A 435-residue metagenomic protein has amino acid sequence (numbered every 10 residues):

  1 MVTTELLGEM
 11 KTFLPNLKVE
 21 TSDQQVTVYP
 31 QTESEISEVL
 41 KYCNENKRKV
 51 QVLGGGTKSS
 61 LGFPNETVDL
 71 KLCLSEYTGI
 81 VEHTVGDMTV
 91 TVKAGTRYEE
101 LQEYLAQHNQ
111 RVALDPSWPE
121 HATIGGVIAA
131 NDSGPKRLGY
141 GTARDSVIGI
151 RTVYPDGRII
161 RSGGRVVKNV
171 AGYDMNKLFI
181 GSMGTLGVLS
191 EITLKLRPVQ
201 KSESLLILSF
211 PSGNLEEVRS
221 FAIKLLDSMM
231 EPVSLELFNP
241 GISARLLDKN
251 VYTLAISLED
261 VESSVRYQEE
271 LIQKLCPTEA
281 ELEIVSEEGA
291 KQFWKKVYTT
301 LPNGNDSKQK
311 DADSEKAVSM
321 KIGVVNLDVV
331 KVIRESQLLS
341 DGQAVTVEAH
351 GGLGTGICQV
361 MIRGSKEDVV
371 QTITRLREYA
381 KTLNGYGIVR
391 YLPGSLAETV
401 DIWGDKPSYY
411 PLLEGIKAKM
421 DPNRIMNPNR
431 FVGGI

Functional and structural regions predicted by a protein language model:
M1, S209-E216, E262-S263, K321-K331 (+1 more regions): Short, surface-exposed ligand-recognition loops at beta-strand->loop->(often short) alpha-helix junctions that present
M1-K41, R48, G55-M88, E287-D313 (+1 more regions): N-terminal flexible segment immediately upstream of the FAD-binding catalytic core in FAD-dependent oxidoreductases
K18-Q51, V68, C73-W118, D132-R165 (+2 more regions): N-terminal glycine-rich flavin-associated loop
V26, K249-E259, T355-I362: A generic structural motif
K49, A113, E231-E236, Q343-H350 (+1 more regions): A short linear hydrophobic-aromatic micro-motif
G55, G62-D69, S75, P119 (+2 more regions): Conserved glycine-rich FAD pyrophosphate-binding loop
A129, I148-D306: C-terminal substrate-binding/cap subdomain adjacent to the FAD-binding core in PCMH-type and related FAD-linked
